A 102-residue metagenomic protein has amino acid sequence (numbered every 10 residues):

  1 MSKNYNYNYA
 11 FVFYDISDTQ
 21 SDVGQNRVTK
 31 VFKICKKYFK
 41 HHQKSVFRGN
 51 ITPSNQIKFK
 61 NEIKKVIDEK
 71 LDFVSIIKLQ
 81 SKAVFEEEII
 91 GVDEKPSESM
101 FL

Functional and structural regions predicted by a protein language model:
M1-F11, S17-L102: Basic nucleic-acid-binding interfaces
